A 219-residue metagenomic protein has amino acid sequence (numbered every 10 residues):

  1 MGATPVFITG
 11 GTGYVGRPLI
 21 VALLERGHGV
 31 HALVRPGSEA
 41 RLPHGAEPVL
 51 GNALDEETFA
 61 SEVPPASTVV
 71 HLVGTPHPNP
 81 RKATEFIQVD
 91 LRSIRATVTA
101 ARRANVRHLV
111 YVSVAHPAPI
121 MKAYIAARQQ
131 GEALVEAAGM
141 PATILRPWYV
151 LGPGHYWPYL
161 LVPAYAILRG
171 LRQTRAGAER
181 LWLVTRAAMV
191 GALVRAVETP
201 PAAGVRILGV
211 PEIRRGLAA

Functional and structural regions predicted by a protein language model:
G2-H28, A32: N-terminal Rossmann NAD(P)H-binding glycine-rich loop of SDR-like oxidoreductase domains
T9, L33, L72-V73, L109-A115 (+1 more regions): SDR active-site strand-loop-helix element
S38-A96, A100-R103: NAD(P)H-binding glycine-rich loop region in Rossmannoid oxidoreductase-like domains and their noncatalytic homologs
I87-L91, M121-Q130, E179-V184: Short-chain dehydrogenase/reductase
V89, S93-A96, W157-Y159, R180-R195: Substrate-positioning beta->alpha
L91-T97, A127-A138: Conserved catalytic Lys-bearing alpha helix of Rossmann-like short-chain dehydrogenase/reductases
A133-Y156: Conserved beta-loop-beta element that borders a ligand/cofactor-binding pocket
R169-G170, L183-A219: Alpha-helical substrate-binding/gating segment
